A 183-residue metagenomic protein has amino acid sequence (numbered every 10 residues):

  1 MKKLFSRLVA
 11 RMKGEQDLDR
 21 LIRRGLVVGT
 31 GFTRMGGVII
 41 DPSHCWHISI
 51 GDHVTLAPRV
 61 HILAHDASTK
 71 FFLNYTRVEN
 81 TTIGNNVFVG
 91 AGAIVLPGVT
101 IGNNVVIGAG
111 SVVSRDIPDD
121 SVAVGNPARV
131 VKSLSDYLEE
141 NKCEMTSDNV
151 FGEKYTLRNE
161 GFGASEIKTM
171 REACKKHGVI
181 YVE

Functional and structural regions predicted by a protein language model:
M1-G25, A128-E183: Terminal amphipathic alpha-helical/low-complexity segments used for targeting or macromolecular assembly
K2-K3, G14, M35-G37, T69: A short, structure-level motif marking secondary-structure boundaries and short turns
E15, H47-I48: Short amphipathic alpha-helical segment that frequently serves as the phosphate-/nucleotide-binding helix
T30, M35-G36, D41, G51-D52 (+11 more regions): Left-handed beta-helix
T69-Y75: Flexible, solvent-exposed loop segments that connect beta-strands
